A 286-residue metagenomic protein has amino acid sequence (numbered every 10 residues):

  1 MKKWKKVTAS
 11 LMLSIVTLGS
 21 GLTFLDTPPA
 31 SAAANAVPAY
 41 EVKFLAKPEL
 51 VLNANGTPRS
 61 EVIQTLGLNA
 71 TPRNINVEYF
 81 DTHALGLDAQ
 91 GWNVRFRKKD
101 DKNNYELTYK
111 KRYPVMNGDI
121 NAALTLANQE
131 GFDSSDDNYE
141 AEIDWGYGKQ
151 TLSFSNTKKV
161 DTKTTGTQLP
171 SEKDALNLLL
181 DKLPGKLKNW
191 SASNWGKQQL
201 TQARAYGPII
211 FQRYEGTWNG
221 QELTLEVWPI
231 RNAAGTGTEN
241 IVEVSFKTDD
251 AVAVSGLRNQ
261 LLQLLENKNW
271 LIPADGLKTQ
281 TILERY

Functional and structural regions predicted by a protein language model:
K2-D26: Sec-dependent N-terminal signal peptides of Gram-positive bacterial secreted proteins and lipoproteins
P28-Y286: Phosphate-end processing signature that detects enzymes handling 5′-triphosphorylated RNA and polyphosphate
